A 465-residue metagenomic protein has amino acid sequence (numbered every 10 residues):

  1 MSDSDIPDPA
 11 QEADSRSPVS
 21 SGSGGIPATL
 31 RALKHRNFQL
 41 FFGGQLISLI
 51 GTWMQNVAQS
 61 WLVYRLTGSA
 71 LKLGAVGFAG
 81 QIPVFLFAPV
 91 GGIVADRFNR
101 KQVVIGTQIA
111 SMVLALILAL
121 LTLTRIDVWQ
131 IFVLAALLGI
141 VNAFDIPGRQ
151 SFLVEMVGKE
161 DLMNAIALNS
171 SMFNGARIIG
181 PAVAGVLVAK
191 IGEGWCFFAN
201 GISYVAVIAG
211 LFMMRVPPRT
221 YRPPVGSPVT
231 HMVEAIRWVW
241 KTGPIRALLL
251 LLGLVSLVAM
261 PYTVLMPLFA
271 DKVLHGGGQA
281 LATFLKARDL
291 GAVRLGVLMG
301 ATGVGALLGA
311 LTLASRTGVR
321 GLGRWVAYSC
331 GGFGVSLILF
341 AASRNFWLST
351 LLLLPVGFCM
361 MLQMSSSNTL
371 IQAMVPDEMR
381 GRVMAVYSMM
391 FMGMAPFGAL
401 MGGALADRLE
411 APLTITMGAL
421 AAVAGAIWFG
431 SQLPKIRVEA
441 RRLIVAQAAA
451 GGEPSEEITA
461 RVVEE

Functional and structural regions predicted by a protein language model:
S2-E465: Alpha-helical transmembrane-bundle signature of multi-pass membrane transport and export proteins
